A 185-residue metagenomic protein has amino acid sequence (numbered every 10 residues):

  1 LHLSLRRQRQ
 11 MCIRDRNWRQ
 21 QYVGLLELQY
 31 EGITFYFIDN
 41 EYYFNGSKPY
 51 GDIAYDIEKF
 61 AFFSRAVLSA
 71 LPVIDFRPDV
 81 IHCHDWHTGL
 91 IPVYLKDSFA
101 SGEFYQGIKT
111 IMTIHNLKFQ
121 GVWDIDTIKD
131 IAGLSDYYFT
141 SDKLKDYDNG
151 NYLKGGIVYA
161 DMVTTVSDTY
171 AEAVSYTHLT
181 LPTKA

Functional and structural regions predicted by a protein language model:
H2-R9, I13, H178-A185: Single conserved hydrophobic/aromatic residue that forms the stacking wall/gate of nucleotide- or nucleobase-binding
R6-Q10, R14-I74: A conserved catalytic-core segment of Leloir-type glycosyltransferases
G32, G107-I108, A160: A generic structural signal for alpha->beta connector loops
Y36-I38, I111-M112, T164: Hydrophobic/aromatic beta-strand patches that form the interior of the parallel beta-sheet core in alpha/beta enzyme
E41-N45, H87-T88, N116-F119, T169-A171: Short, solvent-exposed loop/turn segments at secondary-structure junctions
I57-L134, D146-N149: Conserved nucleotide-sugar donor-interacting segment of glycosyltransferase catalytic cores, predominantly GT-B
G121-L134, Y138-L179: A short, active-site helix/loop in glycosyltransferases that binds the activated sugar's phosphate group
